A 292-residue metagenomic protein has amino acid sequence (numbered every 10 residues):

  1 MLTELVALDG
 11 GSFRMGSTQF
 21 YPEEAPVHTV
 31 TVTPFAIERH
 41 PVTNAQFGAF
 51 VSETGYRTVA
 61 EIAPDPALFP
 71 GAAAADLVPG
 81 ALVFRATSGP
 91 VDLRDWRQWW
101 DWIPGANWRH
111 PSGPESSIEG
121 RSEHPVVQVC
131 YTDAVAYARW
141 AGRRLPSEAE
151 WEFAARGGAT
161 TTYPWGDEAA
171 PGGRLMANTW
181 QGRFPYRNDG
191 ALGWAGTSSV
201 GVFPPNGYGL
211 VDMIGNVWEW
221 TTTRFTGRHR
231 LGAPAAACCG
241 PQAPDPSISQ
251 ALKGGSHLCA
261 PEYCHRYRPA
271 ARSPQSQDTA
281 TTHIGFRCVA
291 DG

Functional and structural regions predicted by a protein language model:
M1-A7: GGW-centered surface loops in extracellular recognition modules
A7-L8, R14, T18-Q19, A63-P269 (+1 more regions): Functional-site microenvironments in short loops/helix caps that host divalent-cation chemistry
P22-V27, R94-W96, A271-Q277: Short, P/G- and charge-enriched loop/turn segments at secondary-structure junctions
T29-F35: A short N-terminal beta-strand-loop micro-motif at the entrance of redox/enzyme domains
F35, F50-V59, A141: Short capping motifs at secondary-structure boundaries
E38: An anion-binding catalytic pocket shared by soluble metabolic enzymes
T43: Acidic-aromatic/histidine active-site loop/patch
T282-G292: Short, structured beta-strand segments at or near domain termini in extracellular proteins/domains
